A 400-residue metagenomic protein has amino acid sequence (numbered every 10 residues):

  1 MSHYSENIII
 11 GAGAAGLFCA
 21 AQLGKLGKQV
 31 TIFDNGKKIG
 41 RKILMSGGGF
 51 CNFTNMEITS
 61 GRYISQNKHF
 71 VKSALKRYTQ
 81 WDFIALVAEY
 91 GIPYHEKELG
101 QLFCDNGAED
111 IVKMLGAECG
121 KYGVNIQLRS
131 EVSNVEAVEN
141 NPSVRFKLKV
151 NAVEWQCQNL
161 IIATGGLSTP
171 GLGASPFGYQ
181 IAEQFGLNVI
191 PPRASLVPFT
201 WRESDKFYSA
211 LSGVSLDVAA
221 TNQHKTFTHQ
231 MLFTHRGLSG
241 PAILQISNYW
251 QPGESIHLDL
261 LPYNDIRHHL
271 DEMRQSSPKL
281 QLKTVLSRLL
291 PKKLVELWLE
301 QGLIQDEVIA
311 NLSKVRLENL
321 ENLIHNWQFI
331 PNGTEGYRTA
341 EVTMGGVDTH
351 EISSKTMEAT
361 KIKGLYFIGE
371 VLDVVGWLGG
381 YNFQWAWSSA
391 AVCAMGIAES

Functional and structural regions predicted by a protein language model:
S5-I32, C393-A398: N-terminal Rossmann-like FAD-binding beta1-loop-alpha1 element of flavoenzymes
I8-I10, F33, V132, W155-G171 (+2 more regions): Short hydrophobic core segments
G24-G48: Glycine-rich FAD pyrophosphate-binding loop
K38-I39, L44-M45, T54-S60, P93 (+2 more regions): An anion/pyrophosphate-binding glycine-rich loop and adjacent beta-alpha core in soluble alpha-beta enzymes
G48-E96: Glycine-rich active-site loop/strand segments that organize a redox cofactor
R77-N159: Feature captures the FAD/FMN-dependent oxidoreductase FAD-binding
L128, E296-V375: A glycine-rich dinucleotide-binding beta-alpha-beta segment and adjacent secondary-structure elements that constitute
S168-F185, V374-S400: A conserved FAD-binding loop/helix module that cradles the flavin
